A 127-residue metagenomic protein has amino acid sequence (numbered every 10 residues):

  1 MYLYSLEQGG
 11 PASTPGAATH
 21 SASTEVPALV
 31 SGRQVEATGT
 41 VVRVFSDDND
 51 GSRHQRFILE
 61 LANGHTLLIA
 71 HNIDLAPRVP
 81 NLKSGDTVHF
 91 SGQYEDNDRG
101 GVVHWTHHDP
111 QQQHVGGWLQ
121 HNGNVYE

Functional and structural regions predicted by a protein language model:
M1-E127: OB-fold and OB-like single-stranded nucleic-acid-recognition modules and their adjacent interaction interfaces
